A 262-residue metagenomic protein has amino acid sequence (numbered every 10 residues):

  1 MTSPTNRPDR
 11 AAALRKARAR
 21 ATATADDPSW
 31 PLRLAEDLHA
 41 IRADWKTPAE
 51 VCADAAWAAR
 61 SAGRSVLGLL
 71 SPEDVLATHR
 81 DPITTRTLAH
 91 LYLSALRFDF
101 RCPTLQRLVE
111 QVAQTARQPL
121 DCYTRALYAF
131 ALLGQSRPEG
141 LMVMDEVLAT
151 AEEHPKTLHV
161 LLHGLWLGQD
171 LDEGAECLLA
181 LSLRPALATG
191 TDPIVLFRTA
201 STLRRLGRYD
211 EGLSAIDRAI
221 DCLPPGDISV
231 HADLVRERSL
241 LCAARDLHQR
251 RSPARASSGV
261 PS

Functional and structural regions predicted by a protein language model:
T2-A19: Short Lys/Arg-rich cationic patches that frequently serve as NLS/NoLS or arginine-rich RNA/DNA-binding motifs
R7, V230-S262: Terminal, low-structured helical/coil segments at or just beyond the last alpha-helical repeat
K16, D54, T87-S94, L127 (+3 more regions): "A position-specific structural signal for the A-helix of alpha-solenoid helical repeats
D27, P48, D81-L88, D121-Y123 (+3 more regions): Residues that mark the junctions of alpha-helical repeat units in TPR/alpha-solenoid scaffolds
P31-I41, V66-L76, R101-A116, P138-T150 (+3 more regions): Alpha-helical repeat scaffolds
D44, A77, T84, A116-R117 (+3 more regions): Short coil/turn linker motifs that delimit alpha-helical repeat modules in TPR/alpha-solenoid proteins
A58, L91-F98, A131, G164-L167 (+3 more regions): Residue-level signature for tetratricopeptide repeat
G63, L96, F100, Q135-S136 (+2 more regions): Residue-level detector of the short coil/turn that links helix A to helix B within each tetratricopeptide repeat
